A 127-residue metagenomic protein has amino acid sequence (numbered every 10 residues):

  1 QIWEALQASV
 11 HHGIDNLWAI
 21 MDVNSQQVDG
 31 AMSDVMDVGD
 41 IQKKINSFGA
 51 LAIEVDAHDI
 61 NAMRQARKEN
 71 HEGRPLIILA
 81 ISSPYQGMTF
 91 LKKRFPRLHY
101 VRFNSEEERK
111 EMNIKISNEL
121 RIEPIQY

Functional and structural regions predicted by a protein language model:
Q1-E72: Thiamine diphosphate
I60, R64-Y127: Glycine/aspartate-rich loop-and-adjacent alpha/beta segment that forms the canonical ThDP
